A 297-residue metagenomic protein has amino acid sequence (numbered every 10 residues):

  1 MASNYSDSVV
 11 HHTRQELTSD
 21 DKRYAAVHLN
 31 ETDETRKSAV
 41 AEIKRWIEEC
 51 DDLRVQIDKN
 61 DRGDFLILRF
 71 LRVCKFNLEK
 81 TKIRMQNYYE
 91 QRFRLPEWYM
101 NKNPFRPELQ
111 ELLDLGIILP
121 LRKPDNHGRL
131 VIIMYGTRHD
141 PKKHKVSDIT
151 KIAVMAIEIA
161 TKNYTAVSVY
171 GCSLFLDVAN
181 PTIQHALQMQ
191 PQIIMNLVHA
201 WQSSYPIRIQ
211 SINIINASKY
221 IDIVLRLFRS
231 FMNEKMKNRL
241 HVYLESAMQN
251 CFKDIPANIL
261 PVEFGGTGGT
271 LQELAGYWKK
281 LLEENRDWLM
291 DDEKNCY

Functional and structural regions predicted by a protein language model:
M1-Y297: Basic, amphipathic alpha-helical/coil surface patches used to engage anionic, phosphate-bearing ligands and membranes
